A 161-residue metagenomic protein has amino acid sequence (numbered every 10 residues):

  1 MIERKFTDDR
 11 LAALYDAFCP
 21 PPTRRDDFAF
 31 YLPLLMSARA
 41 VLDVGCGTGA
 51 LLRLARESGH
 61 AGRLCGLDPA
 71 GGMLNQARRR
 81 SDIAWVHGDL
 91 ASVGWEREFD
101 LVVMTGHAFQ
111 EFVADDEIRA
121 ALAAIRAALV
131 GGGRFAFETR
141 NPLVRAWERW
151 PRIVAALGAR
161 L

Functional and structural regions predicted by a protein language model:
M1-A38: Conserved class I S-adenosyl-L-methionine
A38-G45: Conserved class I S-adenosyl-L-methionine
G49-S92: Class I SAM-dependent methyltransferase SAM/SAH-binding core
G94-L101: A short acidic, Gly/Pro-enriched loop at the edge of an enzyme's catalytic core that lines a small-molecule cofactor
V103-T105: A conserved beta-strand element that flanks and buttresses the S-adenosyl-L-methionine
Q110-F112: A short His-aromatic
R119-G131: A short glycine-rich, Lys/Arg-flanked "PGG" loop and its adjoining helix->strand segment in the class I
E138-L161: SAM-dependent methyltransferase
